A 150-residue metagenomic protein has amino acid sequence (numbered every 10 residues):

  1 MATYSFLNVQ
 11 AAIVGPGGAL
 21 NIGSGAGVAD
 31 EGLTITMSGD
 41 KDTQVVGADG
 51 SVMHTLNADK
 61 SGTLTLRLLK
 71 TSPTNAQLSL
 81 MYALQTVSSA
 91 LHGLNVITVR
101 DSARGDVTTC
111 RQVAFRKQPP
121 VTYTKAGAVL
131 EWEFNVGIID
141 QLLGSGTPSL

Functional and structural regions predicted by a protein language model:
M1-P73, Q112-L130, Q141: Solvent-exposed edge beta-strands and adjacent loop segments that serve as assembly or binding interfaces
G27, M81-T86, T147-L150: Short intrinsically disordered coil segments
P73-S79: Short, conserved charged micro-motifs
S79-T108: Short, acidic/charged, Gly/Pro-enriched secondary-structure junctions
T109-Q112, T147: Long amphipathic alpha-helical segments
E131-L150: C-terminal partner/receptor-binding element of secreted or periplasmic proteins
